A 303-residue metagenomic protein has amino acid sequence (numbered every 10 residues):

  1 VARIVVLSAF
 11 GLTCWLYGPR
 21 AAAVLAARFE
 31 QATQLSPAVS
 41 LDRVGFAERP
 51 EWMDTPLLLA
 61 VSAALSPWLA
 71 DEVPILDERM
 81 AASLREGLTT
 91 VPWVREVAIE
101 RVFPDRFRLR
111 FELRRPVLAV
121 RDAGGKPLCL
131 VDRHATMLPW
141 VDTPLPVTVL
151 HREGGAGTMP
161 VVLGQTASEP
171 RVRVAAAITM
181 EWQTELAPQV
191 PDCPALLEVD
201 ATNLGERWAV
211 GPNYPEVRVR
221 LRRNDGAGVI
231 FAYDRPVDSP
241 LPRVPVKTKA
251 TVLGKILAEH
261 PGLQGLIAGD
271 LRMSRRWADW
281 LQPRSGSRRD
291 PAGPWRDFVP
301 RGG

Functional and structural regions predicted by a protein language model:
V1-G45, A64-T90, E96-G303: Charged, solvent-exposed interaction patches on well-folded alpha/beta domains that mediate macromolecular contacts
P50-S66: Histidine-centered catalytic/metal-coordination loop motif
